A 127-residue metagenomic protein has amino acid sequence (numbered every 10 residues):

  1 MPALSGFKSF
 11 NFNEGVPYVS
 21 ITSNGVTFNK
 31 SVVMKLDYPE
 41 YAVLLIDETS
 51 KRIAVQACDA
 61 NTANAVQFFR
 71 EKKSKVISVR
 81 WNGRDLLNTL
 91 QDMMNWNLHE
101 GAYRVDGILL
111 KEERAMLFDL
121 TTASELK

Functional and structural regions predicted by a protein language model:
M1-Y18, Y38-A54, N97, G101-L110: A short beta-strand-loop micro-motif that forms or neighbors metal/cofactor- and ligand-binding patches at active-site
S9, G15, N61, N82-G83 (+2 more regions): Long, compositionally biased intrinsically disordered regulatory segments in eukaryotic proteins
S20-T22: N-terminal ordered "arm"
N24-D37, G83-L90: Short beta-strand-centered segments at strand-helix junctions
F28, K51-A57, M116: Short, structured motif recognition centered on aromatic/hydrophobic residues
M34-V43, D47-E48, V55-V76, L126-K127: Extended intrinsically disordered, low-complexity coil regions enriched in Ser, Thr, Gly, Ala and often Pro
R70-V105: Helix-rich interaction surfaces within compact, conserved domain-sized segments that mediate assembly or partner
A102-K127: Glycine-rich, aromatic-bearing surface loops/beta-hairpins
